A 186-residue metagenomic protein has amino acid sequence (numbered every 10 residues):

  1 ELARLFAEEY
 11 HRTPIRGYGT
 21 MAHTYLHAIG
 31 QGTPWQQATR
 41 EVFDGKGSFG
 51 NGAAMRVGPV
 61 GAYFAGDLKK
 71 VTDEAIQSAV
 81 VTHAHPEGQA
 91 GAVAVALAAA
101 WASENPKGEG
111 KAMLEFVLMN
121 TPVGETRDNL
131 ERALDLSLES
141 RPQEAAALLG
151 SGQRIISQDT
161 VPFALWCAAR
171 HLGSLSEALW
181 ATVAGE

Functional and structural regions predicted by a protein language model:
E1-E186: Structured, active/binding-site neighborhoods that engage oxygen-rich ligands
